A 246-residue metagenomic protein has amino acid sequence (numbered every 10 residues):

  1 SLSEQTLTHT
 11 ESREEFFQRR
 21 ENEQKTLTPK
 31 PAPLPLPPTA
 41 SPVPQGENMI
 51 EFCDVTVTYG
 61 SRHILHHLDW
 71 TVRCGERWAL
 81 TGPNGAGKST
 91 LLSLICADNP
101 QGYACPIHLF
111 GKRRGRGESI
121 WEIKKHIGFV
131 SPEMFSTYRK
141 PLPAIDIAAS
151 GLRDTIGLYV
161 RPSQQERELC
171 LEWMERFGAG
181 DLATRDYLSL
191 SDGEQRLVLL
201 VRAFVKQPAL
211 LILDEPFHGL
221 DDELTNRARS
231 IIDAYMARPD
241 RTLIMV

Functional and structural regions predicted by a protein language model:
I50, I64-H67: Conserved structural motif at the start of ABC-family nucleotide-binding domains
T81-P83: The feature captures the beta-strand-to-loop junction immediately N-terminal to the Walker
P106-E122, L188: ABC ATPase NBD Q-loop/coupling interface
S131-S189, Q195: ABC-family P-loop ATPase nucleotide-binding domains
L200: Hydrophobic anchor residue at the start of the ABC signature
L211-E215: Catalytic Walker B motif of ABC-type/P-loop ATPase nucleotide-binding domains
D222-L224: Helix N-cap at the start of a conserved alpha-helix in ABC-type nucleotide-binding domains
